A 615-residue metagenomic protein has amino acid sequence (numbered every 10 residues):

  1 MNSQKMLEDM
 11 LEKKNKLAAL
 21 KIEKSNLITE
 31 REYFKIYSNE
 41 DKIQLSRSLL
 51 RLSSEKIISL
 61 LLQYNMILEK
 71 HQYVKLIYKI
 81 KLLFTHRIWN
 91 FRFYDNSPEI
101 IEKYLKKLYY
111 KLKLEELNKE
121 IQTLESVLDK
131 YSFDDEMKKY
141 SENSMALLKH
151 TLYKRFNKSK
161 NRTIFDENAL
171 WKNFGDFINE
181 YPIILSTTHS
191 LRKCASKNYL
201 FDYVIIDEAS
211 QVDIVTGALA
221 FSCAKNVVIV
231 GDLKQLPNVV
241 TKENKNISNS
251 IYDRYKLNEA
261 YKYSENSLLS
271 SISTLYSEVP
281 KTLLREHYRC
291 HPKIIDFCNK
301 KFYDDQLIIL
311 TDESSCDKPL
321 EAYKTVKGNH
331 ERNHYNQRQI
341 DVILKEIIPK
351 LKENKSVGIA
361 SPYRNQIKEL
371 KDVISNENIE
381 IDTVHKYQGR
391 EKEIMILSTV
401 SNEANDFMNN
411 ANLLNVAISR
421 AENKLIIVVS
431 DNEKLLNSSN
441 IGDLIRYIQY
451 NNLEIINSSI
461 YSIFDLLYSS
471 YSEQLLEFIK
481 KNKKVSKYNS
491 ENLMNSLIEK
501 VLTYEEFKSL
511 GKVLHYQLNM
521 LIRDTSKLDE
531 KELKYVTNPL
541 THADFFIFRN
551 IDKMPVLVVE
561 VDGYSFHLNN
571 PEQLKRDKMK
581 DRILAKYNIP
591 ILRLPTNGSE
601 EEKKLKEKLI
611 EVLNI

Functional and structural regions predicted by a protein language model:
M1, L49, L61, L68-K81 (+2 more regions): ASCE P-loop NTPase helicase motor core
D9-L82: Extended alpha-helical coiled-coil "stalk/arm" regions that act as elongated linkers or oligomerization scaffolds
L50-L200: Conserved helicase NTPase catalytic core signature
K172-Y181, I381-N402: Conserved motor-coupling elements within RecA-like helicase/translocase cores
Y199-I205, R390-N402, V416, K424-I427: A short beta-strand element within the Helicase C-terminal
E243-T282, N299, I374, A404-E506: Helicase C-terminal subdomain and adjacent C-terminal extension
D305-V373: Conserved helicase/translocase motor-coupling segment
S458-I615: Nucleic-acid endo/exonuclease domains
